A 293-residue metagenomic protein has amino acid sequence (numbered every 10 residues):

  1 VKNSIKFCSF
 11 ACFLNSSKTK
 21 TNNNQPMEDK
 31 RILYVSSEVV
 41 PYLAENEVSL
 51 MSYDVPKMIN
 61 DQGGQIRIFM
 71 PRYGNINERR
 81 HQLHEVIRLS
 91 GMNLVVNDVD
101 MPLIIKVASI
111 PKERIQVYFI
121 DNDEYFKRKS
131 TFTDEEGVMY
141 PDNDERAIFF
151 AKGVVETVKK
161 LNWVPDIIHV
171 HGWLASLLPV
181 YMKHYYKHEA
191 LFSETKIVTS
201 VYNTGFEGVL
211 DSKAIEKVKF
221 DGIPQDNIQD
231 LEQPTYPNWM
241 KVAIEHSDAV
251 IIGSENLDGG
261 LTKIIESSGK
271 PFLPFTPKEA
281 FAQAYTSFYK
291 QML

Functional and structural regions predicted by a protein language model:
V1, K6, G74-I76: Short regulatory "switch" loops immediately downstream of catalytic or recognition motifs within protein catalytic
K2-N3, N15, T19-T21: Polybasic, lysine-rich low-complexity intrinsically disordered segments
F7, P26: Cationic, low-complexity basic patches in intrinsically disordered or flexible, solvent-exposed regions
M27-L293: Catalytic cores of nucleotide-sugar-dependent glycosyltransferases that transfer UDP/GDP/TDP-activated
